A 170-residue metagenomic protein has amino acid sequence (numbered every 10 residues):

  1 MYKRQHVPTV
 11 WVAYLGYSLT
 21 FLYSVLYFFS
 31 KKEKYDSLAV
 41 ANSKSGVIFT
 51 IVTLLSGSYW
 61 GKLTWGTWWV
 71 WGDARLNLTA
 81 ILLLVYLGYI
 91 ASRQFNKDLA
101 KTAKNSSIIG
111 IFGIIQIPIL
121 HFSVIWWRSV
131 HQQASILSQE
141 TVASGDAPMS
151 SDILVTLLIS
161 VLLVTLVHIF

Functional and structural regions predicted by a protein language model:
M1-Q5: Conserved small/polar residues in nucleotide/adenosyl-binding loops
V10-Y23, A80-R93, T156-F170: Hydrophobic cores of alpha-helical transmembrane segments in multi-pass inner/ER membrane proteins, independent
F21-K32, L54-W65, I90, Q94-K97 (+4 more regions): Transmembrane helix-loop junctions and nearby membrane-interface residues
F29-A41, N96-A103: Membrane-interface helix-boundary motifs at transmembrane edges
V47-R93: Membrane-interface helix-loop-helix modules in multi-pass inner-membrane proteins
L84-I108: Cytoplasmic juxtamembrane interface segments
S106-V124: Hydrophobic alpha-helical membrane-insertion segments
R128-L166: Membrane-interface transmembrane-helix boundary segments in multi-pass integral membrane proteins
